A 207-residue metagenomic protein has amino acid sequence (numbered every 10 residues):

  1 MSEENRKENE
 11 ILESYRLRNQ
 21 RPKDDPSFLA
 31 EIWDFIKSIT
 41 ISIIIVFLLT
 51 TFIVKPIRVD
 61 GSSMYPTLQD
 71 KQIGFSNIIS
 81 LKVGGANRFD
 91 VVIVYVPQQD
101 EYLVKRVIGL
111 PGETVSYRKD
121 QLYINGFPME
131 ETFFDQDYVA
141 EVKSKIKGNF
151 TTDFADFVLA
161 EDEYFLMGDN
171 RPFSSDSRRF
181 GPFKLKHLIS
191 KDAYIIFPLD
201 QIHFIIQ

Functional and structural regions predicted by a protein language model:
S2-I32, P66, D70-Q207: Soluble "head" domains of membrane/secretory-pathway proteins
K37-F52: Hydrophobic membrane-insertion alpha-helices, especially the h-region of bacterial N-terminal signal peptides
I43-I44, S62-S63, S80-L81: Intrinsically disordered, low-complexity boundary segments flanking structured domains
L48-M64: Aromatic-capped interface at the extracytoplasmic side of an N-terminal signal-anchor transmembrane helix
